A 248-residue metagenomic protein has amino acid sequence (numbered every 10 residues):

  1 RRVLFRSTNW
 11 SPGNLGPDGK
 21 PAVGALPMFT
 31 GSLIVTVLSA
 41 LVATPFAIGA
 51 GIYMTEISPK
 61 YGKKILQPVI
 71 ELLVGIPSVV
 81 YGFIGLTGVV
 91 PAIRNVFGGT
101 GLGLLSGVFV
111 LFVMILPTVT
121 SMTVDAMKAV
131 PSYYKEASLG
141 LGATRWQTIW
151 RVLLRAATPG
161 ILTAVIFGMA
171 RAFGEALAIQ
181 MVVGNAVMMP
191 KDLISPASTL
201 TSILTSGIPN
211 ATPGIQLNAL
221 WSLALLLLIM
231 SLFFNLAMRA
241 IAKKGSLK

Functional and structural regions predicted by a protein language model:
V3-L4: Short, small-residue-biased leader/transition segments that mark boundaries at the very start of proteins
A25-Y53, V165: Transmembrane alpha-helix signature in integral membrane proteins
T44-I52, V69, V80, S106 (+6 more regions): Membrane-embedded alpha-helices of multi-pass transport/permease systems
F46-G85, M122, K248: Cytoplasmic-entry segments and transmembrane alpha-helices of multi-pass inner-membrane transporters
E71-F112: Generic hydrophobic transmembrane alpha-helix motif, especially the helices
P77, L141-G142, R155: Glycine/proline-centered hinge or cleavage motifs at structural transition points of membrane proteins
M122-T123, R145-V183: Transmembrane alpha-helices
I179-L228: Interhelical loop and adjacent transmembrane-helix boundary motif in polytopic membrane transport permeases
